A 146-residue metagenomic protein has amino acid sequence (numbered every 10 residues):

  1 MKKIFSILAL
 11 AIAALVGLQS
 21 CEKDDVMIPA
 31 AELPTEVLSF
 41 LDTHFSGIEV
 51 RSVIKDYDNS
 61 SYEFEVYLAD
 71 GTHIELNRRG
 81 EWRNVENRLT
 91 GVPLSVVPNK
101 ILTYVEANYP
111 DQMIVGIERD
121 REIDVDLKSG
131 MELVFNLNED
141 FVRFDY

Functional and structural regions predicted by a protein language model:
M1-I4: Positively charged n-region of N-terminal signal peptides that target proteins for export
S6-A11: Sec-dependent N-terminal signal peptides
V16-S20: C-terminal motif of bacterial Sec signal peptides marking the signal peptidase cleavage site
E22-D24: Bacterial signal peptide processing site
I28-Y146: First exposed extracellular module after export/assembly in secreted or surface-exposed proteins
